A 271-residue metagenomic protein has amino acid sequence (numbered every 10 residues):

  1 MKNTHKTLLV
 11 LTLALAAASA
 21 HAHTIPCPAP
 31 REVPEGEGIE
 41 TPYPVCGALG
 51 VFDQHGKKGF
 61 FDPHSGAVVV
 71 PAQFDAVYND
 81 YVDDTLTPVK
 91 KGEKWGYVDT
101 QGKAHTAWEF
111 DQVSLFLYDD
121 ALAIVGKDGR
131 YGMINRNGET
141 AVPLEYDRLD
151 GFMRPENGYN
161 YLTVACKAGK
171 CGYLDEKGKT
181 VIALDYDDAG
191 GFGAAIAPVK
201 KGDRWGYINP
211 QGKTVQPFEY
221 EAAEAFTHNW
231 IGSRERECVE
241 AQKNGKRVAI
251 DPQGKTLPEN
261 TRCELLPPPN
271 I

Functional and structural regions predicted by a protein language model:
M1-L9: Bacterial N-terminal signal peptides that target proteins for export
V10-A16: Bacterial N-terminal signal peptides
A17-H21: N-terminal signal peptide c-region/cleavage motif recognized by signal peptidases
H23-I271: Residue-level detector of conserved, function-critical positions
